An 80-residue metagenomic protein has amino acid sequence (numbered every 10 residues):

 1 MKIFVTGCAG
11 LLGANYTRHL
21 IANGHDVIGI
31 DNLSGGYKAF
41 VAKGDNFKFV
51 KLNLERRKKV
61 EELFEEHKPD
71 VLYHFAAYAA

Functional and structural regions predicted by a protein language model:
M1-A80: N-terminal Rossmann-like NAD(P)+-binding domain of SDR-like oxidoreductases, especially those catalyzing
